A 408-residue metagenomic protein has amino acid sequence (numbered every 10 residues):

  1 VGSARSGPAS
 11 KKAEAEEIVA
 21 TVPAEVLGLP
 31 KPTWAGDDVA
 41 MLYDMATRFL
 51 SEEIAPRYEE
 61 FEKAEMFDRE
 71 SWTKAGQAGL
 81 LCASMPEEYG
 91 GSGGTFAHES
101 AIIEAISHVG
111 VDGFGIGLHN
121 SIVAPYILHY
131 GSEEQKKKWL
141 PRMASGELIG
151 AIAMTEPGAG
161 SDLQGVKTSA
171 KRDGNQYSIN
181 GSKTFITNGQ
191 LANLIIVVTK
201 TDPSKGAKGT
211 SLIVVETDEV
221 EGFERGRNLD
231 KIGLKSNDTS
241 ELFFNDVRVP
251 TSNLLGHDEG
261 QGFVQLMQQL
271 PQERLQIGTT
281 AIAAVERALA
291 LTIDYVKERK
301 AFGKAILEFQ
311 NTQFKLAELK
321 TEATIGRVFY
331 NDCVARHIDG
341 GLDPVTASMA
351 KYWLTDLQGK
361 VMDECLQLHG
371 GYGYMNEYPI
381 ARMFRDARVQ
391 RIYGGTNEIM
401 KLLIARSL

Functional and structural regions predicted by a protein language model:
V1-G113, Y130-Q135, R142-E147, D162-L163 (+4 more regions): Alpha-helical interface subdomain recognition
G79, I102-S107, T199, V215-V220 (+1 more regions): Short Ser/Thr-interspersed hydrophobic loop/turn segments at strand-loop and sheet-helix junctions that line or gate
I116, M143, G158-S161, F185-N188 (+2 more regions): Short Gly/Pro-enriched turn/cap motifs at secondary-structure boundaries
S121-Y130: Helix-loop "lid/cap" segments that line or gate small-molecule binding pockets
G146-M154: A short, Trp-centered hydrophobic/proline-enriched beta-strand micro-motif
G165, E221-R248: Flexible, small-/acidic-enriched active-site or ligand-binding loops
Q176, N180-R225: A short core secondary-structure module
D246-V264: Long, acidic (Asp/Glu-rich), low-complexity accessory segments flanking structured domains
